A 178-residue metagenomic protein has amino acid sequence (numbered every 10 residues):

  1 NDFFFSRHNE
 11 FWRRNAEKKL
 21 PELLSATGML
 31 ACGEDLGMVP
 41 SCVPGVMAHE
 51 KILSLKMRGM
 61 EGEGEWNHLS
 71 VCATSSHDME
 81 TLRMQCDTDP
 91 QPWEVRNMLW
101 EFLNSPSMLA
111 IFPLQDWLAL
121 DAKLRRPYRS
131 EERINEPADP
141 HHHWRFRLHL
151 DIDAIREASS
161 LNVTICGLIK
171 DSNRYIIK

Functional and structural regions predicted by a protein language model:
N1-K178: Catalytic cores of glycan-processing enzymes that make or break glycosidic bonds
